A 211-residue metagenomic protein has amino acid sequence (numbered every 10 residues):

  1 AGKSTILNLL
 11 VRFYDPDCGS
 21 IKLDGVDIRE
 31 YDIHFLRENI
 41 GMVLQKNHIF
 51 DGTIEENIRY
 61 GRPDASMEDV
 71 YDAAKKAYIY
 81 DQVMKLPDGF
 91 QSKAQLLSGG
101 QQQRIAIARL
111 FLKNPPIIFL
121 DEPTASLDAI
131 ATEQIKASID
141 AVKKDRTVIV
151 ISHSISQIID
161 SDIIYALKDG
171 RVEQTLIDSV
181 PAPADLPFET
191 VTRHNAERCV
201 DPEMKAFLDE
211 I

Functional and structural regions predicted by a protein language model:
A1-I211: ABC-type nucleotide-binding domain
